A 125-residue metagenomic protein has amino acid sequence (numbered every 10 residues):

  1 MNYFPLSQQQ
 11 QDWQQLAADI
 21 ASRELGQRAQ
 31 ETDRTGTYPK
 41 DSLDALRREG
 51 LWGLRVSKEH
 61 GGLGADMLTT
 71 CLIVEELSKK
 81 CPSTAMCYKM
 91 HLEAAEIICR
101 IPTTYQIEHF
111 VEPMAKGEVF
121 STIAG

Functional and structural regions predicted by a protein language model:
M1-Q9: Intrinsic disorder at enzyme termini
F4, R28-Q30, I97: Short, contiguous strand/loop micro-motifs
Q9-W13, A17: N-terminal accessory segments
L16-D19, E49: Short, flexible segments with low predicted structural confidence
I20-Q30: N-terminal capping segment at the start of a domain
E31-D33, L63: A generic secondary-structure micro-motif detector that highlights 1-2 residue hydrophobic/ambivalent hotspots embedded
Y38-R48, W52-G125: Glycine-rich flavin
